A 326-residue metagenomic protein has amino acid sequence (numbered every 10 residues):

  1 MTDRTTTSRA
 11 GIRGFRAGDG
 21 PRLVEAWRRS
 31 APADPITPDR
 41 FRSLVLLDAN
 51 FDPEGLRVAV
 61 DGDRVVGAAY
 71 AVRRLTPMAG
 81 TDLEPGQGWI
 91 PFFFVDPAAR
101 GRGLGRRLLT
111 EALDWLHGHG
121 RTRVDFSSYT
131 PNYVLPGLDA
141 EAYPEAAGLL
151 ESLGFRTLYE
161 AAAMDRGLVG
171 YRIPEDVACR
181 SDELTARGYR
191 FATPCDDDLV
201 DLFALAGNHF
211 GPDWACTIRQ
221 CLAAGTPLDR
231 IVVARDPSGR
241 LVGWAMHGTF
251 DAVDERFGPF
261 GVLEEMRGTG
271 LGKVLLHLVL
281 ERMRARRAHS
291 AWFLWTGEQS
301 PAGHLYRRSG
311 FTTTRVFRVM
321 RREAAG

Functional and structural regions predicted by a protein language model:
M1-T6, P77, G101, L109-T185 (+1 more regions): Acyl-donor-binding surface of acyltransferase catalytic domains
T2-V45, L56-V60, V65, A161 (+1 more regions): Short amphipathic alpha-helix that is part of the acyltransferase structural core
R28, P32-L56, V60-D61, A69-P85 (+1 more regions): A conserved beta-strand-loop-helix scaffold within acyl/acetyltransferase catalytic domains
G67, Y159-A162, G243, R315: A structural microfeature
A68, L75-I90, R100, H119-T122 (+4 more regions): A conserved beta-turn-beta hairpin within the catalytic core of GNAT-like acetyltransferases that forms part
I90-R100, Y129-N132, F260-G268, T296: A short, internal acetyl-CoA/4′-phosphopantetheine-binding micro-motif in the GNAT/acyltransferase core
V95, G101-G118, V262, G268-R282 (+1 more regions): Conserved acetyl-CoA-binding loop-helix of GNAT-fold acetyltransferases
G268, K273-G326: Short hairpin/turn module used for nucleic-acid contact or packing/dimerization
